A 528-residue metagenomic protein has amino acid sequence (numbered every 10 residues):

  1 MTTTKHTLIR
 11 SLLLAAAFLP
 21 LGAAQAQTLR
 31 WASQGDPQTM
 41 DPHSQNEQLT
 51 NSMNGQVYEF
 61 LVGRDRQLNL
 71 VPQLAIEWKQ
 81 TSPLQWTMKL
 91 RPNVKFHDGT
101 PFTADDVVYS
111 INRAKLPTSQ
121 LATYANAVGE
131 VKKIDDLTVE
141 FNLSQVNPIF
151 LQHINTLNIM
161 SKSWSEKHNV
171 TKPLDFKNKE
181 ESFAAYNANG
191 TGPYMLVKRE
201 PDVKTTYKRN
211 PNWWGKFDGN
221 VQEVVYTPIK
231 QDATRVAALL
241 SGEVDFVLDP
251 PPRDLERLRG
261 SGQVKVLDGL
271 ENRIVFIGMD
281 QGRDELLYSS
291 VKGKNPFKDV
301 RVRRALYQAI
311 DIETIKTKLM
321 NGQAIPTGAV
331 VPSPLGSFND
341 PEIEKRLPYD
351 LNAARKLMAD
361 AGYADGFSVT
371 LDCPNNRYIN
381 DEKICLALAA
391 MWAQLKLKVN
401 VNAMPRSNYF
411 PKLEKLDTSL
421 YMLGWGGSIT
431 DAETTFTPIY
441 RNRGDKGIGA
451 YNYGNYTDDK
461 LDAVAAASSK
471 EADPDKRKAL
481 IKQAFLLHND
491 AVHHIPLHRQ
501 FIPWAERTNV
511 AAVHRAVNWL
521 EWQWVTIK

Functional and structural regions predicted by a protein language model:
A32-S82, N112, N189-P193, N518: N-terminal lobe/hinge region of extracytoplasmic solute-binding protein
N69, N158-D218, E223, L351-N352 (+1 more regions): Gly/Pro-rich hinge or "lid" segments in bacterial periplasmic/extracellular proteins
K79, T123-P173: Surface-exposed binding/hinge segments that line and control ligand-binding clefts or catalytic entry sites
T87, R301-R304, Q308, K316 (+5 more regions): Extracytoplasmic/peripheral linker and loop segments enriched in polar/acidic and small residues with frequent Thr/Pro
A104-S110, D136-E140, G192-P193, V221-E223 (+5 more regions): Alpha-helical secondary-structure segments
P211-R257, V300, K398: Ligand-site clamp/hinge motif
Q308, I325-D360, R377-E382: Structural transition elements
W504-K528: Long beta-strand-rich cores associated with HINT superfamily self-processing modules
